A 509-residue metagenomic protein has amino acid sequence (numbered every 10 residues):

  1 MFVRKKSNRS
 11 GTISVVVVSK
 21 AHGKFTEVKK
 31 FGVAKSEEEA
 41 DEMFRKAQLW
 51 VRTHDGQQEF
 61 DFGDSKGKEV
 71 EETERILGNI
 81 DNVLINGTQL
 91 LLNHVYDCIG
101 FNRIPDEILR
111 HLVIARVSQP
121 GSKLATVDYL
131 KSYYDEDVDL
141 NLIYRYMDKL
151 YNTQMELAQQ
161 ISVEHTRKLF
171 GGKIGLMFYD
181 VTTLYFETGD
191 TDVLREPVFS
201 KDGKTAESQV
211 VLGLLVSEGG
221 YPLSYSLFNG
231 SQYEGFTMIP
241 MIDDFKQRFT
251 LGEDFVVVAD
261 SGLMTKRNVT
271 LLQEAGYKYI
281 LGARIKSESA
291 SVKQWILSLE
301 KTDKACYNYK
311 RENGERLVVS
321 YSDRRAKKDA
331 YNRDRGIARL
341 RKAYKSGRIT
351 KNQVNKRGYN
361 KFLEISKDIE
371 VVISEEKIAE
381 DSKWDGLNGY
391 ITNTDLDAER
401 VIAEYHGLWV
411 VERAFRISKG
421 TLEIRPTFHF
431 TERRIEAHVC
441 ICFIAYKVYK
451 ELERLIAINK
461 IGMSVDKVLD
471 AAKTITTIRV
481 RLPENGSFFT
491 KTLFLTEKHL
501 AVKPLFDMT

Functional and structural regions predicted by a protein language model:
M1-E107: Conserved glycine(s) in the ABC-transporter nucleotide-binding domain "signature"
V3, G11-V15, K24, D97-T509: Anion-binding and metal-coordination hotspots
